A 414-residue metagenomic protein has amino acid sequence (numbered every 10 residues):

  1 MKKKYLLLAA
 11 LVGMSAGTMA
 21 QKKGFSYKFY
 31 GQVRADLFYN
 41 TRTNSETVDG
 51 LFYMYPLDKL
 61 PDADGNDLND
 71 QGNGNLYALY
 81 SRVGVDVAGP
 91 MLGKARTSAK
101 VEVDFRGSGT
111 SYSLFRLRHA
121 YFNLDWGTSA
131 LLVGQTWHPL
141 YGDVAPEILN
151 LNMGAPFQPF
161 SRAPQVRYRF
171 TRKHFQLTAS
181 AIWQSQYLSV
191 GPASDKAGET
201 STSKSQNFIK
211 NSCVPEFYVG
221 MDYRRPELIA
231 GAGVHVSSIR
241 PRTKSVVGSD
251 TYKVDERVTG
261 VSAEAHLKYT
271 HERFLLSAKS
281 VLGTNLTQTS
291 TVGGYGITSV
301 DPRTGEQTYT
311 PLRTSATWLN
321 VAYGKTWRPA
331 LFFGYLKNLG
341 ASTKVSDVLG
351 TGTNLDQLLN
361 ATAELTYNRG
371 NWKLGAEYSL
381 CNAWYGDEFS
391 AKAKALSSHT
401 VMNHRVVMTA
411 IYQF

Functional and structural regions predicted by a protein language model:
M1-K22: Bacterial Sec-dependent N-terminal signal peptides
K22-D49, K59-L188, C213-V214, Y218 (+2 more regions): Outer membrane beta-barrel
K23, D70-A78, Y112-L114, Q158-F160 (+7 more regions): Short sequence motifs at beta-strands and strand-loop junctions characteristic of Gram-negative outer-membrane
T43-V48, T110-L117, D143-L151, S189-N207 (+7 more regions): Outer-membrane beta-barrel translocator domains and adjoining extracellular loop/strand segments of Gram-negative
R96-G107, G233-S238, L331-L336, E377-C381: Transmembrane beta-strand segments that form the barrel wall of outer-membrane beta-barrel proteins
E227-L355, L359: Detector for outer-membrane/organellar transmembrane beta-barrel domains, recognizing the amphipathic beta-strand
R369, S398-F414: Outer-membrane beta-barrel "beta-signal"
N371-K373, S379-K392: C-terminal beta-signal and adjacent terminal beta-strands/loops of Gram-negative outer-membrane beta-barrel proteins
